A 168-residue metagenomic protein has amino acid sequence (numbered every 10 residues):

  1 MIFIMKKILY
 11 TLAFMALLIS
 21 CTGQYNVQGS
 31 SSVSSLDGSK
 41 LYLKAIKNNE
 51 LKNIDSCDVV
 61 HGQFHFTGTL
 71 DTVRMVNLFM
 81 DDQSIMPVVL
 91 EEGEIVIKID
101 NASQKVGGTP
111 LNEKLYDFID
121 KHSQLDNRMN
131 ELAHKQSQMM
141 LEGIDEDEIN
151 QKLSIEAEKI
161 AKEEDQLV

Functional and structural regions predicted by a protein language model:
M1-S31: Bacterial Sec-dependent N-terminal signal peptides
C21-L167: A non-transmembrane, solvent-exposed segment enriched in polar/low-complexity residues
